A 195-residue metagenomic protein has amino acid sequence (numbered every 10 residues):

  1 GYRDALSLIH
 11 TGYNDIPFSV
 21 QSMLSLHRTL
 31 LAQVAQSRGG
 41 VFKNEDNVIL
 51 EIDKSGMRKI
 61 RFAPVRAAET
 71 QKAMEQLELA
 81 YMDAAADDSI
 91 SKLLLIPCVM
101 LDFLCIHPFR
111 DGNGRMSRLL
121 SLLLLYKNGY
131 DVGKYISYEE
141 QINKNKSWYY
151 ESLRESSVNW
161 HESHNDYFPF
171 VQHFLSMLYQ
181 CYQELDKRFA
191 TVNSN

Functional and structural regions predicted by a protein language model:
G1-N195: FIC/Doc superfamily catalytic core
